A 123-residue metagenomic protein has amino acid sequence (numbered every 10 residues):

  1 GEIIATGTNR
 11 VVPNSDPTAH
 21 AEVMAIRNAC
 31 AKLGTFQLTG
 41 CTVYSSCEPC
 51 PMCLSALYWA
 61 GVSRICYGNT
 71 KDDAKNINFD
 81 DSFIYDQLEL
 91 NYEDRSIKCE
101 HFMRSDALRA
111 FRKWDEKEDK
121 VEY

Functional and structural regions predicted by a protein language model:
V11, S45, N69: Residues that line or immediately flank small-molecule/substrate-binding pockets and catalytic motifs
V11-M24: A short, polar/charged loop-to-alpha-helix boundary motif
R27: A cross-family signal for key residues in well-ordered alpha-helices that form functional helical elements
T35-C47: Immediate flanking context of iron-sulfur cluster ligation sites
P49-M52, A56-Y123: Zinc-dependent deaminase
